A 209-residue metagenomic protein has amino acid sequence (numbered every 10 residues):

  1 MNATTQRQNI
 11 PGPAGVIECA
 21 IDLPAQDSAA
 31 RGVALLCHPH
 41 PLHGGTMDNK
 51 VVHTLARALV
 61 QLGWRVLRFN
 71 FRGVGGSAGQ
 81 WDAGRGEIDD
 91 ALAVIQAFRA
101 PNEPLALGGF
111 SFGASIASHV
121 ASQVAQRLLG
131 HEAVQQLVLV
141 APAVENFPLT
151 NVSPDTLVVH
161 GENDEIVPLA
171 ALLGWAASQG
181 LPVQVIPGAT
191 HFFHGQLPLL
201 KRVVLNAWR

Functional and structural regions predicted by a protein language model:
I10-G12, V16-A100: Serine-hydrolase catalytic machinery in alpha/beta-hydrolase-like enzymes
P104-G109, V140: Short beta-strand immediately N-terminal to the catalytic nucleophile in serine-hydrolase-like folds
G109-A117: Gly/Ala-rich beta-loop-alpha elbow adjacent to hydrolase catalytic centers
L128-V144: A conserved short beta-strand
V152, L157-H160, D164: Short beta-strand/loop motif that positions the catalytic acidic residue of the alpha/beta-hydrolase fold
P154, V167-A176: Short alpha-helix in the alpha/beta-hydrolase fold that links the catalytic acid
E162-V167, H191-F192: Acidic catalytic loop of the alpha/beta-hydrolase fold
A189-K201: Catalytic histidine-centered segment of alpha/beta-hydrolase-like enzymes
